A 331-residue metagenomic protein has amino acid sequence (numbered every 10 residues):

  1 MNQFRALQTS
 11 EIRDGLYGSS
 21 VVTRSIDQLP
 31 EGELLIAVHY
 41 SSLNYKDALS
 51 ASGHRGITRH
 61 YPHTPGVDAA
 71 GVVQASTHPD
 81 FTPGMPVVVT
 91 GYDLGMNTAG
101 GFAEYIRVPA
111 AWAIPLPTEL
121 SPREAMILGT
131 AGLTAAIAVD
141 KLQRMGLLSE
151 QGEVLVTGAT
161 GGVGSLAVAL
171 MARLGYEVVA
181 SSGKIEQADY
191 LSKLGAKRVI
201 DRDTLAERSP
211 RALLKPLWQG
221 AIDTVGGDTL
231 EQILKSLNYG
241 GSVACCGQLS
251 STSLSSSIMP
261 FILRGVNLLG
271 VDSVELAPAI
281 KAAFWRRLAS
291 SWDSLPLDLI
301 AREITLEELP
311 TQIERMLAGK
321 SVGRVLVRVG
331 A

Functional and structural regions predicted by a protein language model:
N2, A279-A331: C-terminal hydrophobic helical "lid"/dimerization subdomain of Rossmann-like NAD(P)H-dependent oxidoreductases
D27-S42, H54-D93: Glycine-rich beta-strand-centered segment in the early N-terminal region that forms part of a ligand/cofactor-binding
M85-P86, Y105, E153, R173 (+1 more regions): Residue-level marker of beta-strand positions
T90-V154: NAD(P)H dinucleotide-binding glycine-rich loop of Rossmann-like/cofactor-binding domains, especially the beta1-alpha1
F102, G183-Y190, T252-I258: Short, glycine/polar-rich helix-capping loops at beta-to-alpha or helix-loop-helix junctions that flank or form
G132-L133, G158-S165, G226: Glycine-rich NAD(P) Rossmann-fold beta1-alpha1 loop
A172-D228: Adenosine-nucleotide cofactor-binding segment
D228-L295, V329-A331: Glycine-rich phosphate-binding loop and adjacent beta-alpha segment of Rossmann(oid) nucleotide-cofactor-binding
